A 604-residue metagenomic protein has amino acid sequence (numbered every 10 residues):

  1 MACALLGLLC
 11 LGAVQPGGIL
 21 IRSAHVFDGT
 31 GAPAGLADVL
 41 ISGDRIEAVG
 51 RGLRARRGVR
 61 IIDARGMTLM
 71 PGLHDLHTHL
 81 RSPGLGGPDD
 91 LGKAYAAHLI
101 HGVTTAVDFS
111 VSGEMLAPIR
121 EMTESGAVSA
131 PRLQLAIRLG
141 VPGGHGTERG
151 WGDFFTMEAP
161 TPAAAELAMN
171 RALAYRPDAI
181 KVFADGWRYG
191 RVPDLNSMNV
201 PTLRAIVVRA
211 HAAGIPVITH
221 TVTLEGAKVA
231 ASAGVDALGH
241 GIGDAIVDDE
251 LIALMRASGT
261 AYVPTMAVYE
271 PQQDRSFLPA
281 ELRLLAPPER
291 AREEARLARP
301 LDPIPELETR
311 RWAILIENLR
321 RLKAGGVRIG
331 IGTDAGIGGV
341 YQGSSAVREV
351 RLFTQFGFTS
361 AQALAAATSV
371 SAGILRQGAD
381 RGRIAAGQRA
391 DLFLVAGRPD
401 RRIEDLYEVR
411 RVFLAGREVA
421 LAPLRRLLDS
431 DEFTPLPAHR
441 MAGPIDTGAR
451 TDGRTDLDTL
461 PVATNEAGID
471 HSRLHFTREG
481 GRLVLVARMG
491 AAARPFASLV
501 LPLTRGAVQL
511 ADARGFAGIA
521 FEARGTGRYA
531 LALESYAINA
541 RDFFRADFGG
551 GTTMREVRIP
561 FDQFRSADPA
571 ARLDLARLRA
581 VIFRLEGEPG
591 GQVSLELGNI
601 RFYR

Functional and structural regions predicted by a protein language model:
G7-G18: Bacterial Sec-dependent signal peptides at the C-terminal "C-region" and cleavage site
G17, V26, T30-M70: Histidine-rich, glycine-flanked metal-binding segment
S23, M67, H74-R81, H220 (+1 more regions): Histidine-centered divalent metal-coordination motifs
T68-L69, L73-L76, D90-V217, E250-L297: Divalent-metal coordination cores built from histidine and acidic residues
G84-G86, L116, A227-G234, V268-L285 (+3 more regions): Histidine/acidic-residue-rich catalytic or RNA/ligand-binding cores of hydrolases and nuclease-related proteins
A212, R299-E306, R311-R398: His/Asp/Glu-enriched, well-ordered alpha-helical/loop segment that forms or immediately abuts the divalent-metal
R389-D429: C-terminal cap of metal-dependent C-N hydrolases
F433-R604: Beta-rich carbohydrate-recognition modules and glycan-binding surfaces
